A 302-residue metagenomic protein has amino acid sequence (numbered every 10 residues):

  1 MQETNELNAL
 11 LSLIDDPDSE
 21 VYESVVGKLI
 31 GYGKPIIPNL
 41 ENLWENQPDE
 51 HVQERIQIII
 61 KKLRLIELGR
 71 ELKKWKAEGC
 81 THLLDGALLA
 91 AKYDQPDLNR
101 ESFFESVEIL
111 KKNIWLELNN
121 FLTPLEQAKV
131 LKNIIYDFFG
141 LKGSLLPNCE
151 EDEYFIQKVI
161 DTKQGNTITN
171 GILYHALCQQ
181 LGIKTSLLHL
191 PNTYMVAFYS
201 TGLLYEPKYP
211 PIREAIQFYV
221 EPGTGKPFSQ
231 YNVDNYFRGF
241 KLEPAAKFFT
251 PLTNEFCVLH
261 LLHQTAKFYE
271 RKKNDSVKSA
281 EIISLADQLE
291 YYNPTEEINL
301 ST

Functional and structural regions predicted by a protein language model:
M1-T302: A structural boundary/capping signal
